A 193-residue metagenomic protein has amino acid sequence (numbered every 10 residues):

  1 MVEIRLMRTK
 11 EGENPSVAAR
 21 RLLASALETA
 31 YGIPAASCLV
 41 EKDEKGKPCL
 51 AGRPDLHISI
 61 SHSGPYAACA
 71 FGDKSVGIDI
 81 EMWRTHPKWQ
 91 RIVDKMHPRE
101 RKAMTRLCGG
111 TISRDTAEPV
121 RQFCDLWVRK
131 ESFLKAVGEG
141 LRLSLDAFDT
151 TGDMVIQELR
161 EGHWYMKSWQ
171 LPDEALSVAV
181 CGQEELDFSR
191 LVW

Functional and structural regions predicted by a protein language model:
M1-W193: Core catalytic alpha/beta fold that binds nucleotide/phospho-ligands
